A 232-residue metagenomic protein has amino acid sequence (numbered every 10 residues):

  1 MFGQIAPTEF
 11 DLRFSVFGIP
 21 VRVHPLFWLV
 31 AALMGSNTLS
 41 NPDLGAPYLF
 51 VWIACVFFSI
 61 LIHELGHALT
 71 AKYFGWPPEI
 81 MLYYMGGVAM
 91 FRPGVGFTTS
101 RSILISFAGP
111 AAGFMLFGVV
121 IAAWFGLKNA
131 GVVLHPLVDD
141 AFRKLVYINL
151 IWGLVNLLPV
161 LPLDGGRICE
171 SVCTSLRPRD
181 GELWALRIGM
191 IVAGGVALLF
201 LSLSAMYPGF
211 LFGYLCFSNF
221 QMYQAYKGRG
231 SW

Functional and structural regions predicted by a protein language model:
M1-W232: Hydrophobic transmembrane alpha-helices and their immediate loop junctions in multi-pass integral membrane proteins
